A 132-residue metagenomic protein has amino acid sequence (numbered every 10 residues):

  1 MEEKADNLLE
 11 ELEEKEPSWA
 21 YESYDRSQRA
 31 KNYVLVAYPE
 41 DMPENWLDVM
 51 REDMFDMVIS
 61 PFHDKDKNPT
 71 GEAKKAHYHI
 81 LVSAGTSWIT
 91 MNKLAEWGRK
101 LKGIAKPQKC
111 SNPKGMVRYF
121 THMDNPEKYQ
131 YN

Functional and structural regions predicted by a protein language model:
M1-V34, Y38-W46, A95-N132: Catalytic "initiation/cleavage/transfer" segments centered on a nucleophilic residue and adjacent nucleic-acid-engaging
R26-R29, R51-D53, A73-K74: Flexible, charged surface loops at secondary-structure boundaries
V34-A37, M57-K100, Q108, F120: Histidine-centered divalent-metal-coordination microenvironment in nucleic-acid enzymes
D41-P61: Short amphipathic alpha-helix segments
